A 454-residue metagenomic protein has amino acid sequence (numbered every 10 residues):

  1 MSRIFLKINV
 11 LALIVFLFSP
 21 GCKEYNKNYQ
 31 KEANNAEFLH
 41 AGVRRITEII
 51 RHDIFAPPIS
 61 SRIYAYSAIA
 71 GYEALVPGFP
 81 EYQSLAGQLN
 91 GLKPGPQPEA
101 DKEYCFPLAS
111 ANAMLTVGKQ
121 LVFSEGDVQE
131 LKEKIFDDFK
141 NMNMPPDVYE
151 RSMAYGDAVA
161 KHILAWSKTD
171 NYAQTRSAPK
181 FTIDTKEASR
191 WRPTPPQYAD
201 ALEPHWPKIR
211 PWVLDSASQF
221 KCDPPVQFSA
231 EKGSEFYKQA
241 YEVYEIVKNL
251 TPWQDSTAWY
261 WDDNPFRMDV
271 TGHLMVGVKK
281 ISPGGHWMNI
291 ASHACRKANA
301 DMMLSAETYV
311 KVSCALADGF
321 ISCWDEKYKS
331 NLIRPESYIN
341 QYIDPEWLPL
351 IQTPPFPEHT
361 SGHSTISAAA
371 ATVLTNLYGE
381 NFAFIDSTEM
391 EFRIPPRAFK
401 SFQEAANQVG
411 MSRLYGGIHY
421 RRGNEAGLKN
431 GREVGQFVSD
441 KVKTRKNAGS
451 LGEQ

Functional and structural regions predicted by a protein language model:
M1-V10: Bacterial N-terminal signal peptides that target proteins for export
F18-G21: C-terminal motif of bacterial Sec signal peptides marking the signal peptidase cleavage site
K23-Q454: Acidic/polar surface patches and capping/hinge elements
